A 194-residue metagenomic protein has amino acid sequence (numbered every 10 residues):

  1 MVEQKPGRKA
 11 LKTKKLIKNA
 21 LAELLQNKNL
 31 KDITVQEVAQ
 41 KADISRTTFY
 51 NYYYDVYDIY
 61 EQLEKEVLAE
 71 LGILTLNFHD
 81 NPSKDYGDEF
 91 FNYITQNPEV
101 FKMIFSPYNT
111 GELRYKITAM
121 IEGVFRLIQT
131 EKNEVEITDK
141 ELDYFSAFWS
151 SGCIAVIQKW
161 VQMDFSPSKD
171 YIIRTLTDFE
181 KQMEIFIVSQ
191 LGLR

Functional and structural regions predicted by a protein language model:
M1-K28, D32, E37: Basic, helix-initiating cap at the start of DNA-binding domains
K15-E23, K41, D58-N81, D85 (+2 more regions): Alpha-helical structural segments
E23-L30, L74-F78, N97, M183 (+1 more regions): Basic, amphipathic alpha-helical hairpins
L25, T34-V35, F49, V56-V67 (+1 more regions): Amphipathic alpha-helical segments enriched in hydrophobic/aromatic and basic residues that form the DNA-contacting
D43-Y53, C153: Short hydrophobic/aromatic patch on the recognition helix
D80-E99, A147: Amphipathic alpha-helical segments that line or abut small-molecule/effector binding pockets and mediate allosteric
T110-E136, K140-I154, I185: Amphipathic alpha-helical packing segments from all-alpha helical-bundle domains
S151, K159-R194: C-terminal peripheral helix-coil segments that are non-catalytic and often amphipathic
